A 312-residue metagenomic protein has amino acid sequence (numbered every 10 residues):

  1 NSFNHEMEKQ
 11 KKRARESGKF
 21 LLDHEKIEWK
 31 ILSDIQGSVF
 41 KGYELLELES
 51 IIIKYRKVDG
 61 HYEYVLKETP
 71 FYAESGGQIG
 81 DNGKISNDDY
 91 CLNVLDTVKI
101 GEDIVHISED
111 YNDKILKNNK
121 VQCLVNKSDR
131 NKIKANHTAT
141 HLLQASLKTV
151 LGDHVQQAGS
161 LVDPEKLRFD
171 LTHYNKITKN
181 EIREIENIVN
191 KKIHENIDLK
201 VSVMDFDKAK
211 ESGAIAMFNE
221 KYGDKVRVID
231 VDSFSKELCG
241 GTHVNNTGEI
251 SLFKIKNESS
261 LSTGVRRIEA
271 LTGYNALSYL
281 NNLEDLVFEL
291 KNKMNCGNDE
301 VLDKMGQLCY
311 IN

Functional and structural regions predicted by a protein language model:
N1-N312: A glycine- and charged-residue-rich anion-binding loop/surface
